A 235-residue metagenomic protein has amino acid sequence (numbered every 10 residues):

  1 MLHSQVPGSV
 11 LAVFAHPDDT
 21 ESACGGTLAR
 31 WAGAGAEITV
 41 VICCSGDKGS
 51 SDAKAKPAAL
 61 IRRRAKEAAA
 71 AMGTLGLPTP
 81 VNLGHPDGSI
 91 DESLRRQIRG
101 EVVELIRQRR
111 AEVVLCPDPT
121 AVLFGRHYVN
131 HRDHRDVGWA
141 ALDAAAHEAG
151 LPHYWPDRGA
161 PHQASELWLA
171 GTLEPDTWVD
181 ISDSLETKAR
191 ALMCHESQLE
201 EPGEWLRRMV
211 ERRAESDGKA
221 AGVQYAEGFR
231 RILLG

Functional and structural regions predicted by a protein language model:
M1-L11, E92-G235: Metal-dependent de-N-acetylase/amidase catalytic core
M1-R109, R230: Active-site rim/loop-helix segments in enzyme catalytic domains that contact anionic ligands
